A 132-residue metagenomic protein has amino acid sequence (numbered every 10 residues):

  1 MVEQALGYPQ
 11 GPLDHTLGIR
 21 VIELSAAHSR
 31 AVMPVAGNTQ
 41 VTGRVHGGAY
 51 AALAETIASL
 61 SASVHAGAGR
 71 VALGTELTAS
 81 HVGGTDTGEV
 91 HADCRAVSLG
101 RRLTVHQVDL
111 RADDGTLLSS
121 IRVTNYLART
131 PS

Functional and structural regions predicted by a protein language model:
M1-S132: Terminal targeting signals and extreme-terminal segments of soluble enzymes
